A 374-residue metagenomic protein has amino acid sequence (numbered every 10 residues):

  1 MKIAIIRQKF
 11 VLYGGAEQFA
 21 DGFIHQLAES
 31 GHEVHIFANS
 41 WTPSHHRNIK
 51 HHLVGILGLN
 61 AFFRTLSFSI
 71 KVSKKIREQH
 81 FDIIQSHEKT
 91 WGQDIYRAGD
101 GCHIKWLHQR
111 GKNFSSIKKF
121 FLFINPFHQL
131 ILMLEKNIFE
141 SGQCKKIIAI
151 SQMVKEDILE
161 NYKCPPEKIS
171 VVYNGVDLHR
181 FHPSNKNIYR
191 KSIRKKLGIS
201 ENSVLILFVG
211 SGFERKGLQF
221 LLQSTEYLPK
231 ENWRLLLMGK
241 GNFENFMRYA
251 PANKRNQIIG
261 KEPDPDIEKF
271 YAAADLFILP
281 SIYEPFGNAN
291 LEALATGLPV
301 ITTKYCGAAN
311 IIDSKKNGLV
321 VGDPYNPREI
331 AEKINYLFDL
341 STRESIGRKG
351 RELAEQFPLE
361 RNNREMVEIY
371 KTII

Functional and structural regions predicted by a protein language model:
E17-G22, V204, F208-Y227, L237 (+1 more regions): A conserved mid-protein helix/loop that constitutes part of the nucleotide-sugar donor-binding site
N125-I188: Donor nucleotide-sugar binding/catalytic pocket of nucleotide-sugar-dependent glycosyltransferases
S192, T342-Q356, E368: A short, well-ordered alpha-helix in the C-terminal region of glycosyltransferases
P263, I282: Aromatic "clamp/platform" in nucleotide-sugar-dependent glycosyltransferases that forms part of the donor/acceptor
F277-I278: A short hydrophobic beta-strand element within the catalytic core of glycosyltransferases that build diverse glycans
G287-N290, A308: Short glycine/serine-rich donor-binding loops of glycosyltransferases
P299-T302, I312: Short hydrophobic beta-strand element within catalytic cores of glycosyltransferases and related nucleotide-activated
A309-I334: Change "using UDP/GDP/dTDP sugars" to "using nucleotide sugars
